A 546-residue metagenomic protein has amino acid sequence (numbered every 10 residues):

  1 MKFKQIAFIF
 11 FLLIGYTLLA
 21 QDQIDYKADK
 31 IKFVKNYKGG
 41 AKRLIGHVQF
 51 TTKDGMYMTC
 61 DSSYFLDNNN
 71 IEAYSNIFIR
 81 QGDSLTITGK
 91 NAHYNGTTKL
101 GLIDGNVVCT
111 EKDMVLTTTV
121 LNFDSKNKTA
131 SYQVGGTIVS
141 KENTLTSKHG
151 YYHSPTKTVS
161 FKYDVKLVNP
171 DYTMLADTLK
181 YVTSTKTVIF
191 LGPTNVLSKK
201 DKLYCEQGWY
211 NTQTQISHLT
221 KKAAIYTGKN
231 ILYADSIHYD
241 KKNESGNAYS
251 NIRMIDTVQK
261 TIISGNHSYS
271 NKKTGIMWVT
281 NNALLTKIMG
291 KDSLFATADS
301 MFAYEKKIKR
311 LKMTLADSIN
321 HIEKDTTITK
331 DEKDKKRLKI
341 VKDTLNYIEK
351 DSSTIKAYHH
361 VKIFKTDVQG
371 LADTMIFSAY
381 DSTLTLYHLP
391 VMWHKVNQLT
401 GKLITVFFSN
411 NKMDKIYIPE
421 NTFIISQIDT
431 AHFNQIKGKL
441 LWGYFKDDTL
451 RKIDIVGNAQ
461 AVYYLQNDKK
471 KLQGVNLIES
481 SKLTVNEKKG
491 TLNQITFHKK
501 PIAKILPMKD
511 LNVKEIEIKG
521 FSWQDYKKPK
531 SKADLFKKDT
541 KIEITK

Functional and structural regions predicted by a protein language model:
M1-D25, T545-K546: Bacterial Sec-dependent N-terminal signal peptides
A20-K546: N-terminal amphipathic/hydrophobic interface segments
